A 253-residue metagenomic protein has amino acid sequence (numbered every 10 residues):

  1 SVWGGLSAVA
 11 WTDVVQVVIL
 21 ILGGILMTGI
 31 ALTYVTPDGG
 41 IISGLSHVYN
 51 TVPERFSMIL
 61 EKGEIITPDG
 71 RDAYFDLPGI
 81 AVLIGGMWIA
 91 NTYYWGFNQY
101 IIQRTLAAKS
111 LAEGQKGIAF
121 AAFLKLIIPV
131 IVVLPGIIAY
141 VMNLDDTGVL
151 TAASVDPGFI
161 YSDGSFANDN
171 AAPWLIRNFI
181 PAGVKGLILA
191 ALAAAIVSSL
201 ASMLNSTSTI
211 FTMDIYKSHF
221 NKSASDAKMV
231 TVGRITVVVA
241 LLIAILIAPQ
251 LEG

Functional and structural regions predicted by a protein language model:
S1-G253: Membrane-embedded helix-loop-helix hairpins and adjacent transmembrane boundary segments in multi-pass transporters
